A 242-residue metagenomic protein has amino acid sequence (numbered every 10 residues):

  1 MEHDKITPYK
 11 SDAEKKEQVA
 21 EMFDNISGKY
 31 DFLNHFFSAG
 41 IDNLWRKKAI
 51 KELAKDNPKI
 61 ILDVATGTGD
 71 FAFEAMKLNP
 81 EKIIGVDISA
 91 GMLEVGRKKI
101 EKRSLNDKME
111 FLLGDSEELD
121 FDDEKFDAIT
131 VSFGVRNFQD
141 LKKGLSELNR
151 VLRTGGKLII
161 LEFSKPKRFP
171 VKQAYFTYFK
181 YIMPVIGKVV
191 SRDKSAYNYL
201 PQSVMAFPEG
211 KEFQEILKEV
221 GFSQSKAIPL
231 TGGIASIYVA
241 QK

Functional and structural regions predicted by a protein language model:
M1-A20: N-terminal auxiliary segments of SAM/dcSAM-dependent transferases
E17-Q18, I88, L161-I216, V220 (+1 more regions): C-terminal alpha-helical "lid/dimerization" subdomain adjacent to the S-adenosyl-L-methionine
K29-F32, A39-K59, E74: Conserved alpha-helix/loop element of class I SAM-dependent methyltransferases that forms part of the SAM/SAH-binding
Y30, I129-T130: Hydrophobic beta-strand segment of the Class I
I60-E118: Class I SAM-dependent methyltransferase SAM/SAH-binding core
E117-A128: A short acidic, Gly/Pro-enriched loop at the edge of an enzyme's catalytic core that lines a small-molecule cofactor
K142-T154: A short glycine-rich, Lys/Arg-flanked "PGG" loop and its adjoining helix->strand segment in the class I
Q214, V220-K242: Core SAM-dependent methyltransferase catalytic element
